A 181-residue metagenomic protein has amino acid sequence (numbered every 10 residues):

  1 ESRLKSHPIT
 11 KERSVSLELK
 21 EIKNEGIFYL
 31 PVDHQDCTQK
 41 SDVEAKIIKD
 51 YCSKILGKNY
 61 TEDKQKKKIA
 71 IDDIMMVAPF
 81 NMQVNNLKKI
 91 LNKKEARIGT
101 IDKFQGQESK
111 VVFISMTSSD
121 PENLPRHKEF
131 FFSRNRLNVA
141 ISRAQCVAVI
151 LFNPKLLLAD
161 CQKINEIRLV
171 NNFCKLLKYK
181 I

Functional and structural regions predicted by a protein language model:
E1-I9, L156-D160: Charged, gly/pro-enriched flexible loop segments at helix/strand junctions
S6-K89: Conserved helicase/translocase motor-coupling segment
T10, T100-D102, L124: Conserved P-loop NTPase motor core of helicases/translocases
T38-Q39, N85-L87, Q107-S109, D120-P125 (+1 more regions): Switch/connector loops and helix/strand junctions flanking conserved nucleotide-binding motifs in nucleotide-processing
E44, R97, S133-R136: Amphipathic coiled-coil/heptad-repeat helices and related helical stalk/stem segments that mediate oligomerization
A78-M82, I98-Q105: Conserved helicase motor
G99, Q107-S119, V139, V147-L151: A short beta-strand element within the Helicase C-terminal
P121-I181: Helicase C-terminal subdomain and adjacent C-terminal extension
